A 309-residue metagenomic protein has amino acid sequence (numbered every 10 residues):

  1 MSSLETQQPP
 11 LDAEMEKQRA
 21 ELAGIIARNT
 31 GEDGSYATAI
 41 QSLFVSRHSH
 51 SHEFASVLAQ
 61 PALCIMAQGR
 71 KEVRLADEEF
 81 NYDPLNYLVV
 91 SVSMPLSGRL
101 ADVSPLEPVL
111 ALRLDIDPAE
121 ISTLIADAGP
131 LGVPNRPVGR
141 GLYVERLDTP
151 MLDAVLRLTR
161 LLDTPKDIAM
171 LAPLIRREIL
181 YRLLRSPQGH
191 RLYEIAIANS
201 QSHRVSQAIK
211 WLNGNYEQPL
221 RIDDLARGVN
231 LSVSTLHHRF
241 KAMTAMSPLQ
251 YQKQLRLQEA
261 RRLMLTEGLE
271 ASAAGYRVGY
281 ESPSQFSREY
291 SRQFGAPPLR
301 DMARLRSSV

Functional and structural regions predicted by a protein language model:
M1-A39, F44-S46, H52-E53, N135-L142: A short, N-terminal "cap"/entry segment at the start of jelly-roll beta-barrel domains of the cupin/DSBH fold
L4-Q18, I121-E178, R182, A208-K210: Amphipathic alpha-helical segments enriched in hydrophobic/aromatic residues interleaved with Lys/Arg
S35-G132: N-terminal regulatory/effector-sensing and dimerization cores that precede helix-turn-helix DNA-binding domains
E79, P219, G268-L269: Residue at a beta-strand N-cap/secondary-structure junction
L147-P150, I175, I197-A208, T244 (+1 more regions): N-terminal positioning helix adjacent to the helix-turn-helix/winged-helix DNA-binding module
E178, R182-Q188, I195-I197, N213 (+2 more regions): Basic/polar phosphate-binding segments, predominantly the helix-turn-helix DNA-binding elements of transcriptional
L212-N215, M264: Short helix-to-turn junction characteristic of helix-turn-helix DNA-binding domains, especially the helix
Q252-R261, R300-V309: Short, basic, alpha-helical segments at the C-terminal edge of helix-turn-helix-like DNA-binding modules
